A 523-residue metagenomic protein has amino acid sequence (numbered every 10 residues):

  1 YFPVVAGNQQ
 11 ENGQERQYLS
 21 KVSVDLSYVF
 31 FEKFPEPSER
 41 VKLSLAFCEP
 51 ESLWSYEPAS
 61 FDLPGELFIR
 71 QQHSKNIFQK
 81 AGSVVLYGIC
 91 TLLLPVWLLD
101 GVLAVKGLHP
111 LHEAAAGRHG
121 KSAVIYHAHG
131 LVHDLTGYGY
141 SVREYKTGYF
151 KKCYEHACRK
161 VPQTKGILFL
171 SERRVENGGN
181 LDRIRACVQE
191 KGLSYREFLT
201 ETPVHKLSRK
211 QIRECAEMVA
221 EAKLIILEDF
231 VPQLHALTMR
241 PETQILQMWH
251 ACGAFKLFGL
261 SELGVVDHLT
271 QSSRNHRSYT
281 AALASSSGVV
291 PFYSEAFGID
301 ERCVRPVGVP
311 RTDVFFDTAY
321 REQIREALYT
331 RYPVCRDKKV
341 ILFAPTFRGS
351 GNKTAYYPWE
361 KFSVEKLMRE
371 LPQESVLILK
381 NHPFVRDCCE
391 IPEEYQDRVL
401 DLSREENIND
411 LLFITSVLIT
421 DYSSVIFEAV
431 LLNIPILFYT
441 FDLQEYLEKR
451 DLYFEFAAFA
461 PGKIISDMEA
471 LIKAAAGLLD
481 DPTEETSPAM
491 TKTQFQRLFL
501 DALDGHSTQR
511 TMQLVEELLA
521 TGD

Functional and structural regions predicted by a protein language model:
R16-E32: Aromatic sugar-binding surface patches on proteins that engage polysaccharides or sugar-phosphate polymers
K75-S83, I89-H112, Y320, M468-D523: C-terminal amphipathic helix plus adjacent low-complexity, charged tail appended to glycosyltransferase catalytic
G82, L86-A220, L224: N-terminal pre-catalytic "stem/leader" segment of glycosyltransferase-like enzymes
K165-A319: Active-site and donor-binding regions of nucleotide-sugar-utilizing enzymes
E176-C187, P310-I391, I465: Conserved catalytic-core segment of nucleotide-activated headgroup transferases in glycan assembly
R209-L224, P232, I378, P383-F427: Donor nucleotide-activated moiety binding/catalytic core segment of transferases that use nucleotide-activated donors
I225-A254, E406-R450: A donor-sugar binding/catalytic signature common to diverse glycosyltransferases and related nucleotide-sugar
P392-Y395, S424-F499: Catalytic binding pocket for nucleotide-activated donors in carbohydrate/polymer assembly enzymes
